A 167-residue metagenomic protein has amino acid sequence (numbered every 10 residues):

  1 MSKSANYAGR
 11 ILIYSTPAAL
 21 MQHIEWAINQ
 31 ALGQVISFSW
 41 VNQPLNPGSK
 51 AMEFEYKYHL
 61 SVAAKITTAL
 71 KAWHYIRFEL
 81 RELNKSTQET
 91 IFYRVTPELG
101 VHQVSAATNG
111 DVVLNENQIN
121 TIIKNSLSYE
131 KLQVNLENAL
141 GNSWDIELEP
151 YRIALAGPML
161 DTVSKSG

Functional and structural regions predicted by a protein language model:
M1-A8, L12-K50, K57-G167: Long, contiguous binding/interaction regions
